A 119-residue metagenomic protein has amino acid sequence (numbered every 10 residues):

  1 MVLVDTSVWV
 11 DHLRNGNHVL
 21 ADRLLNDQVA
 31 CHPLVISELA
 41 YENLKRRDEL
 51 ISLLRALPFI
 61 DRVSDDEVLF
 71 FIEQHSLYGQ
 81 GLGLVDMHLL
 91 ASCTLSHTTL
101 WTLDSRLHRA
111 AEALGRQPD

Functional and structural regions predicted by a protein language model:
M1-L34, A40-S52, Q117: Short, well-structured N-terminal submotif of metal-dependent ribonuclease cores
H12, H18, F59-P118: Active-site neighborhoods of divalent-metal-dependent phosphate/nucleic-acid chemistry enzymes
P33, S37, M87-L90: Non-catalytic, well-ordered alpha-helical scaffold segments
A56: Conserved nucleotide-sugar phosphate-binding/catalytic loop shared by glycosyltransferases and other
